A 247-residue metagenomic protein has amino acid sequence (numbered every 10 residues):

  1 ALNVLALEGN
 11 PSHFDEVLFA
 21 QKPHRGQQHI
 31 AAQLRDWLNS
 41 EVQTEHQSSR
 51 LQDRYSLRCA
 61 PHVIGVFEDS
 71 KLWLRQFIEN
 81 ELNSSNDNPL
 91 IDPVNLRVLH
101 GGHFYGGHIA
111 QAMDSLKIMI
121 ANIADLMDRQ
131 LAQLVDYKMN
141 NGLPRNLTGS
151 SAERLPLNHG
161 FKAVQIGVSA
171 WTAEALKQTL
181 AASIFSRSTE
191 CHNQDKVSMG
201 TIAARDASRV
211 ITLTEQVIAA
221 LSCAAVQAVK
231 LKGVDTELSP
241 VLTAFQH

Functional and structural regions predicted by a protein language model:
A1-H247: C-terminal auxiliary extensions adjacent to catalytic cores
